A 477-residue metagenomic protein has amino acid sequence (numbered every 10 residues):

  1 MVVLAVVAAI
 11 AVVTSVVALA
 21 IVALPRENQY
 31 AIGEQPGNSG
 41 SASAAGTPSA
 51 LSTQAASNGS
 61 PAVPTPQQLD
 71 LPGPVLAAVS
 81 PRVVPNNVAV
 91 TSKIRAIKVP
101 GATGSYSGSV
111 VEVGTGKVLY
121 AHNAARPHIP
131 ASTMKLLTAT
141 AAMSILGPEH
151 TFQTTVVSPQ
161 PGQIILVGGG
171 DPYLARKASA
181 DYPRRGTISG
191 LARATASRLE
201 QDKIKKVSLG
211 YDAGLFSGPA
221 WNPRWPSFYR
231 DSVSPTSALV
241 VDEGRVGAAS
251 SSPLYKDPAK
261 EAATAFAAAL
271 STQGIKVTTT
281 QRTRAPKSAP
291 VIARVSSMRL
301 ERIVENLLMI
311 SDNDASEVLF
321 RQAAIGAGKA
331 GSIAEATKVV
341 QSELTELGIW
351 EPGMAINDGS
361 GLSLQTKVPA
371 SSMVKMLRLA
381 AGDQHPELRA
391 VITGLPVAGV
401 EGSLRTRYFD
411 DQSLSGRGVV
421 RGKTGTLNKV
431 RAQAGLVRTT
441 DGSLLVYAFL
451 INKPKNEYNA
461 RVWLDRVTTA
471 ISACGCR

Functional and structural regions predicted by a protein language model:
M1-T47, R477: Hydrophobic single-pass membrane-targeting/anchoring helices
A44-R126, A194-K205: Beta-lactamase-like hydrolase cores
A102-S107, A124-H128, S132-L136, S144-G218: A glycine-rich, acidic short-motif signal
E112, R126, V156-Q160, G168-P172 (+7 more regions): A mature extracytoplasmic/lumenal domain signature
G116, P130-P148, L239, A265-L270 (+2 more regions): Active-site SXXK
A121, I325-R477: Small-residue-rich helix-loop
I145-Q160, G274-R282, L388-I392: Short, well-structured active-site flanking segments
P235, V241-A390: A small/polar active-site loop signature that marks catalytic segments
